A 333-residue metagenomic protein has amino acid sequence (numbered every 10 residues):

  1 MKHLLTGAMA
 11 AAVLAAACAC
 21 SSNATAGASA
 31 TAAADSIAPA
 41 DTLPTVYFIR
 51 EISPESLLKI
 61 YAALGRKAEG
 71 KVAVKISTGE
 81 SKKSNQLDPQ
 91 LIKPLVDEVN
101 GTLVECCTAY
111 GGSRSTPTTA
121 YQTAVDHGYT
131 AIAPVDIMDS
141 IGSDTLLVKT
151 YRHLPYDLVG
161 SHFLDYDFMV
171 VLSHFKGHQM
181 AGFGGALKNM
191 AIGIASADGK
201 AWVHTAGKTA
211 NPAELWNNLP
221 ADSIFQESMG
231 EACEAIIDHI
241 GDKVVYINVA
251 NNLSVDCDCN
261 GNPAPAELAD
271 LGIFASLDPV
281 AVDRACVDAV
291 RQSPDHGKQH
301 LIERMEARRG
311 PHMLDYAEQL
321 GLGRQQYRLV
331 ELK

Functional and structural regions predicted by a protein language model:
M1-A8: Bacterial N-terminal signal peptides that target proteins for export
G7, A26-A28, M169: Hydrophobic transmembrane signal anchors and adjacent membrane-proximal interface regions, especially in viral
M9-L14: Hydrophobic helical h-region of N-terminal Sec-dependent signal peptides in bacterial secretory/periplasmic proteins
A16-A19: C-terminal motif of bacterial Sec signal peptides marking the signal peptidase cleavage site
S21-I37: Short, low-complexity, disordered segments immediately C-terminal to signal peptides in bacterial exported proteins
A38-K333: Extended, low-polarity segments enriched in aliphatic/aromatic residues
